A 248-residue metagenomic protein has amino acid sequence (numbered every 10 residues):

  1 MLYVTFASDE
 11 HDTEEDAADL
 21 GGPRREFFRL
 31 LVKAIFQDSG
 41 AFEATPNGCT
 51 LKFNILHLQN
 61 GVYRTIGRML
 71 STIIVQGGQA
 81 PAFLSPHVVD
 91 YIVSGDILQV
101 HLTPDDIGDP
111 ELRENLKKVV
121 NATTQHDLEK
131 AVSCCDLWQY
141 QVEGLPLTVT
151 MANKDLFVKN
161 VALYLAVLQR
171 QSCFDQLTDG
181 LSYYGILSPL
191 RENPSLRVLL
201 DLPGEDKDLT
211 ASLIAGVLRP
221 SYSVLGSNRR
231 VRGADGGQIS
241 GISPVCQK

Functional and structural regions predicted by a protein language model:
M1, V88-K248: C-terminal catalytic/scaffold cores in eukaryotic proteins
M1-V75, A80-P86, S94-V100, L112 (+2 more regions): Hydrophobic, conserved cores of late-appearing folded domains
